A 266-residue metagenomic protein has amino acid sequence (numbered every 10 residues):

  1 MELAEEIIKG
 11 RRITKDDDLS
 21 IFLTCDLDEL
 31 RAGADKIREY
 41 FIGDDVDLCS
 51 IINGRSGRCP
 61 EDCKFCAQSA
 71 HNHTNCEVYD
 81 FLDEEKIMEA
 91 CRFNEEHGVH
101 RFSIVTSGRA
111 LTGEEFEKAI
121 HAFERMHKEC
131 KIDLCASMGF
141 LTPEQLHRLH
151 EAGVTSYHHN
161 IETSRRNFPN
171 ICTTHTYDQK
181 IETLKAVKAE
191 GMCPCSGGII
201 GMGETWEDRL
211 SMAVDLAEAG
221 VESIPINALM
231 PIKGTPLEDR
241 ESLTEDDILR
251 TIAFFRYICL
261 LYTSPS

Functional and structural regions predicted by a protein language model:
A4-K9, K15-E29, G33-I37, F41: Acidic, glycine/proline-rich low-complexity segments that act as flexible tails and inter-domain linkers
R31-N72, Y79-S103: N-terminal pre-triad scaffold of radical SAM enzymes
A34, C63, V187, L216 (+1 more regions): Conserved, mostly hydrophobic/aromatic
H71-A90, N94-V187, M192-I200, E222-N227: Core AdoMet radical
Q145-H147, E204-D215: Catalytic cores of alpha/beta
I200-E204, M230-K233: Short, catalytically relevant binding-site loops at active-site mouths
A219-I224, A228-C259: Radical SAM enzyme [4Fe-4S]-AdoMet core and its adjacent flexible, acidic and glycine-rich loops/tails across
Y262-S266: Conserved small/polar residues in nucleotide/adenosyl-binding loops
